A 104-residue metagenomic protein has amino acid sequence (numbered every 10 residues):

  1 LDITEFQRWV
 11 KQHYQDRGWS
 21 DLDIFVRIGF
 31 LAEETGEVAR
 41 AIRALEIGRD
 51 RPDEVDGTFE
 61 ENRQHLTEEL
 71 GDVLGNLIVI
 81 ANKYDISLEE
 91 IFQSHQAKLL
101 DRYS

Functional and structural regions predicted by a protein language model:
L1-L70, L74-S104: Flexible "arm" and connector segments at domain edges
